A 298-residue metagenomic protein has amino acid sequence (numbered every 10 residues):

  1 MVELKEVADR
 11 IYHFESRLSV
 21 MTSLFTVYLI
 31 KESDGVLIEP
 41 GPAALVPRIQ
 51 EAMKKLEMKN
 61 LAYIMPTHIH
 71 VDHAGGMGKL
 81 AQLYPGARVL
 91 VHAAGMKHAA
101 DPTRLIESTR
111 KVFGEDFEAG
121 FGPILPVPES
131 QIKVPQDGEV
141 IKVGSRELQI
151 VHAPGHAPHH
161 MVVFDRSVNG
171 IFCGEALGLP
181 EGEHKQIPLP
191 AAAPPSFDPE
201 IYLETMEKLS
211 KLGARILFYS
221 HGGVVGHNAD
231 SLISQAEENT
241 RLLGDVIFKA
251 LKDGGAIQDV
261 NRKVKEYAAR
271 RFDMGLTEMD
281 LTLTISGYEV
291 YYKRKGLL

Functional and structural regions predicted by a protein language model:
V2-K55, N60, V163-C173: Conserved beta-strand hairpin/beta-sheet module of binuclear metal-dependent hydrolase folds, prominently
E6-D9, A99-V151, M206-E207: Metallo-beta-lactamase
R10, I30, E39, H68 (+7 more regions): Divalent metal-coordination and catalytic microenvironments
V36, M65, V89, G170-F172 (+1 more regions): Residue-level marker for buried hydrophobic side chains located in beta-strands that build the well-ordered beta-sheet
P42, E147-H152, P158-D230: Metallo-beta-lactamase
V46-A94: Active-site metal-binding motif and surrounding structural segment of the metallo-beta-lactamase
G226-L243: Short, electropositive alpha-helical surface patch
V246-L298: C-terminal regulatory/interaction regions
